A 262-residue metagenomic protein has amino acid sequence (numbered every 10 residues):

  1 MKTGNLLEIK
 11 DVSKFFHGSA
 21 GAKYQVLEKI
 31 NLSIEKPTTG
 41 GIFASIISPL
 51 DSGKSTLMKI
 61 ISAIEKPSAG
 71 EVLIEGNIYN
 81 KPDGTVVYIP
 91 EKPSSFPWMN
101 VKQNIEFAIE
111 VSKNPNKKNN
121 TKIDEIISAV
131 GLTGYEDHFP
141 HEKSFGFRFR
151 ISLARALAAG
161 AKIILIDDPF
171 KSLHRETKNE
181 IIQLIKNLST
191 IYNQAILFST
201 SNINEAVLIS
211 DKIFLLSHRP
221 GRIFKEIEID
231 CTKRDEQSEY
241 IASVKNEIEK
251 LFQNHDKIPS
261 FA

Functional and structural regions predicted by a protein language model:
S62: Helix-to-loop junction immediately C-terminal to a conserved catalytic motif
G70-P82: Conserved ABC transporter NBD signature motif
K92, M99-V111: Q-loop/switch helix immediately C-terminal to the Walker
K117-Y135, N187: Conserved ABC ATPase "signature" region
F139-K143, F147: Conserved ABC ATPase signature
L153: Hydrophobic anchor residue at the start of the ABC signature
I164-D168: Catalytic Walker B motif of ABC-type/P-loop ATPase nucleotide-binding domains
